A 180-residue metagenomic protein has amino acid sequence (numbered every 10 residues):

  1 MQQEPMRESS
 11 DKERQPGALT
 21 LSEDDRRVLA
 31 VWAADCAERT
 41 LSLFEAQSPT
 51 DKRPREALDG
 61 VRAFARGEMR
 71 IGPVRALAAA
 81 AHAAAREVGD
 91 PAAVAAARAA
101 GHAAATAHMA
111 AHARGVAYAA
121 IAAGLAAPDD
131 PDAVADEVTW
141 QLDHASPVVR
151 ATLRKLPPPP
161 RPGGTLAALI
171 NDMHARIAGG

Functional and structural regions predicted by a protein language model:
Q2-L142: Structured binding/interaction patches within domain cores
Q2-Q3, G17-L21, A126-G180: C-terminal binding/interaction regions
